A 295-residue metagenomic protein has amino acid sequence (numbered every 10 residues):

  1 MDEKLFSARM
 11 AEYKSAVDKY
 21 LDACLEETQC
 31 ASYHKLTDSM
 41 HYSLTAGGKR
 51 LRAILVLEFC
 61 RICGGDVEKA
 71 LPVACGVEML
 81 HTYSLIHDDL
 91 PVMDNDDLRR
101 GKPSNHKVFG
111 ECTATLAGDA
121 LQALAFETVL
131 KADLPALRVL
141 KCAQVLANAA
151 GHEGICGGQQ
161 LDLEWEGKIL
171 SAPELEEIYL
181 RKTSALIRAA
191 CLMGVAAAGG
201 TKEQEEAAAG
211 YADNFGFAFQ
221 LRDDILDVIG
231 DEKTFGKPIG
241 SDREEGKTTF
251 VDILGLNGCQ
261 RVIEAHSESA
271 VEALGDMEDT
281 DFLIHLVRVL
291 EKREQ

Functional and structural regions predicted by a protein language model:
M1-D2, V17, S241, G275-E278: Intrinsic-disorder/low-complexity regions
M1-L25: N-terminal amphipathic/basic leader segments beginning at the initiator methionine
L25, C30-E272, D279-E291: Mg2+-dependent prenyl diphosphate-binding active-site environment of isoprenoid biosynthetic enzymes
E294-Q295: Short cytosolic juxtamembrane segments of multi-pass membrane proteins
